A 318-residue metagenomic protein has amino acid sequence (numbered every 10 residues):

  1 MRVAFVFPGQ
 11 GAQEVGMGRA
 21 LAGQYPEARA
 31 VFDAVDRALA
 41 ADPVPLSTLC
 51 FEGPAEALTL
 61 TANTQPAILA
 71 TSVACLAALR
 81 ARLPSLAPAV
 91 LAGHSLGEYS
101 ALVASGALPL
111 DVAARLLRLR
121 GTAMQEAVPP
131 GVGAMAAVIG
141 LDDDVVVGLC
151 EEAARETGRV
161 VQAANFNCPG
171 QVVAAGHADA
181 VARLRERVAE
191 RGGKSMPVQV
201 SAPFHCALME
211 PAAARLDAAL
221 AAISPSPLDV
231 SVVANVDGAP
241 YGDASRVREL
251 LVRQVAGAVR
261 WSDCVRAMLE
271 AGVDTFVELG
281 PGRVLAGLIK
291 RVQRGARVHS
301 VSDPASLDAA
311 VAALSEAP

Functional and structural regions predicted by a protein language model:
M1-V147, T275-A305: FabD-like malonyl-/acyl-CoA
M1-V3, S315-P318: Short, low-complexity, intrinsically disordered N-terminal peptides in bacterial proteins
G11-A12, R37-D42, S105-G257: Alpha/beta catalytic cores of group-transfer enzymes, especially the acyltransferase/condensing modules of polyketide
G23, E152-A154, A189-E190, A286 (+2 more regions): Short, solvent-exposed amphipathic alpha-helical segments in soluble enzyme and RNA/protein-processing domains
S262-R266: Short hydrophobic/charged patches on amphipathic alpha-helices used for structural packing and interfaces
L269-G272: Non-catalytic positions within long, well-ordered alpha-helices that form the structural scaffold/packing of enzyme
L307-A313: Short, charged, surface-exposed secondary-structure boundary motifs
